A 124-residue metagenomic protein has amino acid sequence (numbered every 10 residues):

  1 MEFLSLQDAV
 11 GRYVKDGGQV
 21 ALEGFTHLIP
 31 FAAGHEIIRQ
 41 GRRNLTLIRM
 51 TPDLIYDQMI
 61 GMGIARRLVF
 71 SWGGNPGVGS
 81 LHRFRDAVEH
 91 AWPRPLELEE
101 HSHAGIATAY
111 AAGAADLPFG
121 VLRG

Functional and structural regions predicted by a protein language model:
M1-G124: Conserved alpha/beta enzyme-core scaffold
